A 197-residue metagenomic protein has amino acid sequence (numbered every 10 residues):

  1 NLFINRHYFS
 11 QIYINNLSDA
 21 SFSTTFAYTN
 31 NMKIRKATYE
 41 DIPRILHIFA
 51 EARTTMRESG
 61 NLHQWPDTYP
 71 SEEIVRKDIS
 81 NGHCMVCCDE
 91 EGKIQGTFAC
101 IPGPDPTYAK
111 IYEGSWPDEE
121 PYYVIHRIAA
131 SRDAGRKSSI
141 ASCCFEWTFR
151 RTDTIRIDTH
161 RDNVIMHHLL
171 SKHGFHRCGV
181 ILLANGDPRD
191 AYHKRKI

Functional and structural regions predicted by a protein language model:
K33-H47: A short beta-loop-alpha structural element at the N-terminal edge of CoA-dependent acyl/N-acetyltransferase catalytic
R53-E73: Conserved GNAT-fold acetyl-CoA-binding loop/helix
E73-V86, G103-T107: A short helix-loop-beta-strand connector motif used in the catalytic cores of GNAT acetyltransferases and, in some
N81-F98: Conserved beta-hairpin
A99-R136: Conserved acyl-donor/pantetheine-binding loop and adjacent beta-alpha core of acyl/acetyltransferases and related
G135-R150, H168, K172: Conserved acetyl-CoA-binding loop-helix of GNAT-fold acetyltransferases
R150-R161: Conserved GNAT acetyl-CoA-binding A-motif
D162-G179: Conserved active-site alpha-helix within GNAT-family acetyltransferase domains
